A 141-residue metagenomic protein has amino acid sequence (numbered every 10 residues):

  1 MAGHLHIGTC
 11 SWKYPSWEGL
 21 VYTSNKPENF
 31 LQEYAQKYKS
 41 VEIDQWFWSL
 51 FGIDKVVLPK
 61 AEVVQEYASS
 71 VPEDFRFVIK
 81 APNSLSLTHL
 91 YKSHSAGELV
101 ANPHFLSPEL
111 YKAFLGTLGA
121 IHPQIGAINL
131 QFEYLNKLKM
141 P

Functional and structural regions predicted by a protein language model:
M1-P141: Residues lining hydrophobic/aromatic ligand-binding pockets adjacent to catalytic sites
